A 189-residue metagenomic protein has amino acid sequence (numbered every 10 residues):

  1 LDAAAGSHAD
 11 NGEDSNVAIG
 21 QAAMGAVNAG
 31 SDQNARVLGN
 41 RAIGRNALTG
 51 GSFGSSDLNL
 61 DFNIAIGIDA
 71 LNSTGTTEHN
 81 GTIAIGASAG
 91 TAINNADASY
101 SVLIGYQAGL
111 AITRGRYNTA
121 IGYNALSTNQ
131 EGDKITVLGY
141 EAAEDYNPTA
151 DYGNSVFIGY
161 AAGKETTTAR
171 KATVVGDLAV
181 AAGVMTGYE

Functional and structural regions predicted by a protein language model:
L1-E189: Glycine- and small/polar-enriched repetitive beta-structure motifs of secreted/surface proteins
